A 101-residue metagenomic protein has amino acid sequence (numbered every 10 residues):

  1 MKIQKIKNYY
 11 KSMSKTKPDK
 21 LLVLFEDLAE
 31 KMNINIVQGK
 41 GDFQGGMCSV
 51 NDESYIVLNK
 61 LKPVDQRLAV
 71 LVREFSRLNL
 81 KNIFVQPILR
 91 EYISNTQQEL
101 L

Functional and structural regions predicted by a protein language model:
K2-Q44, V50, L101: Auxiliary, metal-adjacent structural segments of Zn-dependent hydrolase domains
K7-N8, S54, L68: Generic signal for short, ordered secondary-structure residues within or immediately flanking folded domains
D42-D65: Active-site scaffold of zinc-dependent metalloenzymes
G45, D65, L78-L101: Post-HEXXH active-site segment of zinc metalloproteases
R67-S76: Short alpha-helix carrying the canonical HExxH Zn2+-binding catalytic motif
